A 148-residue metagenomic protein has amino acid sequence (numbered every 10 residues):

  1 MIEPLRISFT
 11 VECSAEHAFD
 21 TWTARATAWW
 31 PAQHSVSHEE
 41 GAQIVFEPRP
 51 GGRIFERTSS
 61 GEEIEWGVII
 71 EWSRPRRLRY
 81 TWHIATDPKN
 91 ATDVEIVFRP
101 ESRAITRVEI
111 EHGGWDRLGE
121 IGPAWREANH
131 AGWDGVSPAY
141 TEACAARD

Functional and structural regions predicted by a protein language model:
M1-G41: Hydrophobic ligand-binding cavity/cleft-lining segments
R6, G41, E95, A124-A128: Alpha-helical scaffold segments that form or flank carboxylate-/histidine-based iron centers
F9, I110-H112: Short, hydrophobic/aromatic-enriched beta-strand segments in well-ordered soluble domains
H17, P48, F55-R57, V68 (+2 more regions): Charge-dense, helix-prone N-terminal extensions
A18-W22, I54, I69, L78-Y80 (+3 more regions): Hydrophobic pocket/interface hotspot
T23, G114-D148: A conserved amphipathic terminal alpha-helix motif
W30, V45, F55-I105, G113: Hydrophobic-ligand binding "helix-grip"
V36-G52, E65: A solvent-exposed, acidic/Ser-Thr-rich amphipathic alpha-helical stretch
